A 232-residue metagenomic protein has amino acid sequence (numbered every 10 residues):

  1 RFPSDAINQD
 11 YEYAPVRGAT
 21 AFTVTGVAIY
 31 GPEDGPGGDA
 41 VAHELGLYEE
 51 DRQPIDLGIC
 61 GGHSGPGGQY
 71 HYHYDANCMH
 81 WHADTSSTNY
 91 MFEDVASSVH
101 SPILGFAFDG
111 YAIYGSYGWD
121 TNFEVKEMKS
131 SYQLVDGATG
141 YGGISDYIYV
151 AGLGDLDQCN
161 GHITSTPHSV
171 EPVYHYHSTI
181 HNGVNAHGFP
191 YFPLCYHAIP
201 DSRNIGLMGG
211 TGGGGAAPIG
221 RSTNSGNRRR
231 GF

Functional and structural regions predicted by a protein language model:
R1-D51: Solvent-exposed N-terminal domain segments of exported/luminal and surface proteins
R1-R17, Y74-G118, G188, P193-I199: A short, polar beta-strand/turn micro-motif
R17-A19, L57, G67-H71, D75 (+4 more regions): Extracellular structured ligand-interaction cores
T23-A28, P66-M79, S169-H187: Extracellular/lumenal glycan-associated surfaces
Y48-I59, V150-Q158: Short linear interaction motifs
E50-S87: Aromatic- and glycine-enriched beta-alpha-beta binding-site module
V99, F106-T211, A217: Extended, compositionally biased non-globular segments
M208-F232: Disordered, low-complexity segments in secreted/periplasmic proteins that are enriched in proline
